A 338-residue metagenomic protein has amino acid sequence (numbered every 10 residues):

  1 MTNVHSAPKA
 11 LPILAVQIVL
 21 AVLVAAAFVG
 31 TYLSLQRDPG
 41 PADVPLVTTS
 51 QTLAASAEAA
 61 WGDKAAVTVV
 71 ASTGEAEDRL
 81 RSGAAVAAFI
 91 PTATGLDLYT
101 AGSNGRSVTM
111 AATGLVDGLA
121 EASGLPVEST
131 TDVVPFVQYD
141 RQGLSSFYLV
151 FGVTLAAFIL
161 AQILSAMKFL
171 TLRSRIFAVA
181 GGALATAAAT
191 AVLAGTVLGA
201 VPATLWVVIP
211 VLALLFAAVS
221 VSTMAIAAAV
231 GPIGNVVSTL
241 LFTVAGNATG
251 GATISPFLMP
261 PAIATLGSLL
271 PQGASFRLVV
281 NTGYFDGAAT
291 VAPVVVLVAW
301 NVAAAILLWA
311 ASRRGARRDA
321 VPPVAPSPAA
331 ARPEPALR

Functional and structural regions predicted by a protein language model:
S6-G40, V150-L160, T243-N247: Hydrophobic alpha-helical transmembrane segments of multi-pass membrane transport/permease proteins
A25-A26, A180-V192, W300-A310: Hydrophobic core of alpha-helical transmembrane segments in multi-pass integral membrane proteins
L35-Q51: Alpha-helical transmembrane signal-anchor/signal-peptide segments
D43, W61-V69, V201, L205: A local structural motif
Q51-E128: Extracytoplasmic loops/domains of multi-pass membrane proteins
V127-Y148: Short, aromatic-rich amphipathic segments at membrane interfaces that lie adjacent to a transmembrane helix or signal
S145-G251: Transmembrane alpha-helical segments that form the functional core of multipass membrane systems
W206-R338: Membrane-spanning alpha-helical segments of multipass transporters and channels
